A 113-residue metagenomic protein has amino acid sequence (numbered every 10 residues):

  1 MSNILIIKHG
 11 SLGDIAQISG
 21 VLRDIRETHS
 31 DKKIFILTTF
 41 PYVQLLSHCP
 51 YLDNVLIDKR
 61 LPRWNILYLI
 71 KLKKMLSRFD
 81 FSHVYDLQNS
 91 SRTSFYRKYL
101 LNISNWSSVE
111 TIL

Functional and structural regions predicted by a protein language model:
M1-L113: Catalytic machinery of carbohydrate-active enzymes, primarily nucleotide-sugar-dependent glycosyltransferases
